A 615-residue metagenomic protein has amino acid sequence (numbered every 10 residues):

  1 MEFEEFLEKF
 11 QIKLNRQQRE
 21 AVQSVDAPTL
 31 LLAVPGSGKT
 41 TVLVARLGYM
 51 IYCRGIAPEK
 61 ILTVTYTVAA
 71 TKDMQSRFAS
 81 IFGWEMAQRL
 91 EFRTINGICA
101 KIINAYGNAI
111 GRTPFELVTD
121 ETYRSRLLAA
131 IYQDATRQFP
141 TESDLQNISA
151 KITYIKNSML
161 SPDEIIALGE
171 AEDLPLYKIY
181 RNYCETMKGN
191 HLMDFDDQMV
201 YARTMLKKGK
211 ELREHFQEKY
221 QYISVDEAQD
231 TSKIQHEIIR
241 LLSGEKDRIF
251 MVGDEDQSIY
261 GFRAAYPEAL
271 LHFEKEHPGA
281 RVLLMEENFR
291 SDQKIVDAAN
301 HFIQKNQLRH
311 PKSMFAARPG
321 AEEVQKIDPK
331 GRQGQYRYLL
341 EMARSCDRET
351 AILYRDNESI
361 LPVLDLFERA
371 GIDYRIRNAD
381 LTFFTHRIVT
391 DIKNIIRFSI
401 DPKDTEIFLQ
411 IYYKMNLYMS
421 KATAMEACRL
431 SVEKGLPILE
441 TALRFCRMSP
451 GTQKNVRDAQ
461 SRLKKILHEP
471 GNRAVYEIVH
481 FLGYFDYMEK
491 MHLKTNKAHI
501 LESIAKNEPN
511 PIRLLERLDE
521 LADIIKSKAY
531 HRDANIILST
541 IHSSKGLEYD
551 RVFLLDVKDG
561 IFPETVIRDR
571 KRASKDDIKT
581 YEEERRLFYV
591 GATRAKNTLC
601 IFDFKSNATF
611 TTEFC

Functional and structural regions predicted by a protein language model:
E2-E8, A27, V34-S37, G48-L206 (+7 more regions): A basic/glycine-biased coupling hinge at the interface between accessory DNA-binding modules
E2-F6, Q11, K233-P329: Conserved RecA-like helicase ATPase core segment that couples NTP binding/hydrolysis to strand translocation
Q11-D26, I234: N-terminal pre-P-loop "Q-motif" helix
L31, P35-L43, L47, P278-R281 (+2 more regions): Helicase P-loop NTPase motor core
R93-K101, S224-E227, V252, D356 (+2 more regions): Conserved helicase core region in the C-terminal RecA-like lobe
F216-K233, F250: SF2 helicase catalytic motif II
P319-A321, R344-G471, M488: ATPase/helicase motor core of nucleic-acid motors
R444-E548, E564, K596-C600: Accessory C-terminal helicase-associated subdomains
